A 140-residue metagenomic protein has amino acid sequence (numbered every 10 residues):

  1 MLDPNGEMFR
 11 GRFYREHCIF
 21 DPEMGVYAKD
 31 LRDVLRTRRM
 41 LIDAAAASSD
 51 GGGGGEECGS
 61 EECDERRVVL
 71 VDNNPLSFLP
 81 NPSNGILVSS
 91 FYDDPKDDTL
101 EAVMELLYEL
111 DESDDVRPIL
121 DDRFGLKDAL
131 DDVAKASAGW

Functional and structural regions predicted by a protein language model:
M1-W140: C-terminal cap/substrate-recognition subdomain and adjoining C-terminal extension of metal-dependent phosphatase-like
